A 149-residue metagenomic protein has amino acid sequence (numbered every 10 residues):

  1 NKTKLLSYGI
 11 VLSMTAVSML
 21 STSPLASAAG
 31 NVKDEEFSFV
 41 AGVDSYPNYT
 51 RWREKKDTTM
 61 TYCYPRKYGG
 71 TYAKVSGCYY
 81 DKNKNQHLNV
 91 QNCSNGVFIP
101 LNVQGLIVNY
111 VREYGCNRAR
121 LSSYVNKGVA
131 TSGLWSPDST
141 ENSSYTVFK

Functional and structural regions predicted by a protein language model:
N1-L25: Sec-dependent N-terminal signal peptides of Gram-positive bacterial secreted proteins and lipoproteins
S27-K149: Post-signal peptide N-terminal regions of Sec-secreted extracellular proteins
